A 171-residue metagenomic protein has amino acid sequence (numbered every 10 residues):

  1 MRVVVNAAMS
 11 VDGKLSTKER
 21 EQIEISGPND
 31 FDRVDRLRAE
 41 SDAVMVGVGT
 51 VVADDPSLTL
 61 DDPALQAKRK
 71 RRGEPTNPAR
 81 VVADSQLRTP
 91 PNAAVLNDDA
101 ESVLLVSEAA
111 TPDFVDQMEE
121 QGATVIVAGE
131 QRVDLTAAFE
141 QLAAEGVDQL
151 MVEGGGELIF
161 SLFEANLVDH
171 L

Functional and structural regions predicted by a protein language model:
R2-Q141, E145: Active-site ligand-binding patch in enzyme domains
D42, D148, D169: Conserved acidic residues
V48-G49, E153-G156: Glycine-rich beta-strand-to-loop/alpha-helix junction loops that act as flexible
A53, I159-F160: Short glycine-rich, flexible loops that bind phosphorylated cofactors or substrates
A128, H170-L171: A short glycine-rich beta-strand->turn/loop micro-motif centered on a GG-aromatic cluster
A143-D148, E164: Short helix-capping and hinge/turn segments at secondary-structure transitions, especially at repeat and domain
Q149-L150, I159: Short helix-to-loop capping/linker segments positioned immediately adjacent to catalytic or ligand/cofactor-binding
L162-H170: Short acidic amphipathic segments
